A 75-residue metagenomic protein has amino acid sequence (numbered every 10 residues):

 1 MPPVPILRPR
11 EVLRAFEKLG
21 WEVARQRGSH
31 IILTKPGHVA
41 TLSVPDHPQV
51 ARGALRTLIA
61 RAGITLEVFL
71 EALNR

Functional and structural regions predicted by a protein language model:
M1-R27, I31-I32, P36: N-terminal first-folded block
P2, V44-P45: A generic secondary-structure micro-motif detector that highlights 1-2 residue hydrophobic/ambivalent hotspots embedded
P5, H47-P48: Charged, low-complexity surface patches
V12, V23, I31-I32, V44 (+3 more regions): Hydrophobic aliphatic residue packing
K18, P48-R75: C-terminal structural segments of small proteins and small subunits
H38-L42: Short, charged/polar, Gly/Pro-enriched secondary-structure boundary elements
